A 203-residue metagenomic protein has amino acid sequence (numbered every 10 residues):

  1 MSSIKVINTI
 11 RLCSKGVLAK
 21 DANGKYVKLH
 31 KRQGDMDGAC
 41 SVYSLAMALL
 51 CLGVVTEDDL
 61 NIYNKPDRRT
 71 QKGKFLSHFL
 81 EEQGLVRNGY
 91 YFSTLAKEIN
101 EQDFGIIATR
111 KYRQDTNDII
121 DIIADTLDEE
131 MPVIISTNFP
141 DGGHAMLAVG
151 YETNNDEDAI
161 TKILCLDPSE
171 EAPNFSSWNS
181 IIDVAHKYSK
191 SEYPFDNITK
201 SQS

Functional and structural regions predicted by a protein language model:
M1-L85: Active-site-adjacent structural segments surrounding the nucleophilic cysteine of cysteine proteases and isopeptidases
G53, N100, F104, E192-P194 (+1 more regions): Generic short alpha-helical segment signal, independent of protein family or function, capturing local helix propensity
K65-I120, D125-E129: Papain-like cysteine protease catalytic cores
Q83-R87, D115, P140, Y188-Y193: Alpha-helix N-cap/loop-to-helix boundary motif
S93-I107, H144-E152, W178-I182: Hydrophobic transmembrane alpha-helix bundles
R110-L164: Active-site-adjacent substructure of cysteine-protease-like catalytic cores
Y151-S203: Noncatalytic regulatory segments and standalone regulatory/sensor domains
